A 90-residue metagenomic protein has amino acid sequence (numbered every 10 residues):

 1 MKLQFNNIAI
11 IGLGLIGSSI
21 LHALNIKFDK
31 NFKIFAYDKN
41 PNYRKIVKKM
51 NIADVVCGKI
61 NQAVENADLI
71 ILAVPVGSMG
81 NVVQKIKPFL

Functional and structural regions predicted by a protein language model:
M1-K59: NAD(P)+-binding Rossmann beta1-loop-alpha1 motif at the extreme N-terminus of oxidoreductases
N61-L72, V76-L90: Rossmann-fold NAD(P) dinucleotide-binding segment
